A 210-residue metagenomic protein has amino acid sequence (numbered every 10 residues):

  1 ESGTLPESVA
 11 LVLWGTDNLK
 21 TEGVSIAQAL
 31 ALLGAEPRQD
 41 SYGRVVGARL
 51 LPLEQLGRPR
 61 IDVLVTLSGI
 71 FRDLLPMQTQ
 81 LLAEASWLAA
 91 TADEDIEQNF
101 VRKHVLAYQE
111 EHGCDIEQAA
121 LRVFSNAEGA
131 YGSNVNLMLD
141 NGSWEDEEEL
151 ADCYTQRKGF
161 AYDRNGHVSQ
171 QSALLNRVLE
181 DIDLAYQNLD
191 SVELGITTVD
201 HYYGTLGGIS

Functional and structural regions predicted by a protein language model:
E1-S210: Ligand/cofactor-recognition surfaces for anionic moieties
